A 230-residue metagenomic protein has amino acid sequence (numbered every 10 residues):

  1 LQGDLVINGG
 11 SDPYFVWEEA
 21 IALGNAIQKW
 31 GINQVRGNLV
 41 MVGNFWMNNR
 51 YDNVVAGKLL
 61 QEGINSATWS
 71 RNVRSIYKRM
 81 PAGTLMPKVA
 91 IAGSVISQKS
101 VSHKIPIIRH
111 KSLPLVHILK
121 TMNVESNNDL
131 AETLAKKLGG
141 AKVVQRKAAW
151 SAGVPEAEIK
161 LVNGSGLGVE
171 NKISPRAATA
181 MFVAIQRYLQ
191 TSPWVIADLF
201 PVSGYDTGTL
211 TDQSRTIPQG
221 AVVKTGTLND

Functional and structural regions predicted by a protein language model:
L1-G57: A glycine-rich, acidic short-motif signal
N8, V40, V162, V222 (+1 more regions): Residues in well-ordered beta-strands of folded domains
A20-G24, S203-Y205, T216-G220, D230: Short amphipathic alpha-helical surface micro-motifs
W30, Q34-V35, F45-L199: A small/polar active-site loop signature that marks catalytic segments
V40, L167-V169, N229: Short, flexible micro-motifs
V101-I108, L210-D230: Short, Gly/Ser/Thr-enriched beta-strand-loop segments that form substrate-interacting elements of hydrolase/peptidase
D198-D206, T211-D212: An acidic/polar, Gly/Ser/Thr-rich interaction patch typically located in mid-to-C-terminal regions of proteins
